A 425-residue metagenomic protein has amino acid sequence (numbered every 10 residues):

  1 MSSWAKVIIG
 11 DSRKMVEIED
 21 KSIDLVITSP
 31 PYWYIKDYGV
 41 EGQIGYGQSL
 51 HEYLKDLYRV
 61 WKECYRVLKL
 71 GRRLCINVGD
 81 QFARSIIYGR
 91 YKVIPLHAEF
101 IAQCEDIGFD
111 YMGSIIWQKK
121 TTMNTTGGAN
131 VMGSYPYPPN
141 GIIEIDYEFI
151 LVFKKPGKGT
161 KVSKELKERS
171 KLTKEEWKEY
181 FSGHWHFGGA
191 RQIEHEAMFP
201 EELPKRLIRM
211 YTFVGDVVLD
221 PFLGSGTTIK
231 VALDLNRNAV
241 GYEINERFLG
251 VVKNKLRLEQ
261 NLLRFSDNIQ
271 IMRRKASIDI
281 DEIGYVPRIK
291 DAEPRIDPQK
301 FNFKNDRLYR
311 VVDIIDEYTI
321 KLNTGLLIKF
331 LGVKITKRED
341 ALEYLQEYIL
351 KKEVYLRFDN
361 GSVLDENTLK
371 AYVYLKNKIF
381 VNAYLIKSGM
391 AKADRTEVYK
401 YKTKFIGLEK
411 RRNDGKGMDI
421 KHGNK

Functional and structural regions predicted by a protein language model:
M1-Y242, R247: Core catalytic lobe of class I
I9-K14, I269-S277: Conserved SAM/SAH-binding loop
G10, W117, N268, V333 (+1 more regions): Conserved beta-strand termini and adjacent loop/short-helix elements that scaffold enzyme active sites in alpha/beta
I244-F248, V333-T336: Short, acidic/turn-prone active-site loops that include or flank metal/cofactor- and phosphate-binding residues
V252-K253: Conserved SAM-binding loop
L258: Catalytic-site neighborhood detector that most strongly recognizes the C-terminal catalytic loop/helix of tyrosine
E282-K425: Small beta-barrel nucleic-acid-binding modules, primarily SNase/OB-fold domains and secondarily Tudor-like barrels
